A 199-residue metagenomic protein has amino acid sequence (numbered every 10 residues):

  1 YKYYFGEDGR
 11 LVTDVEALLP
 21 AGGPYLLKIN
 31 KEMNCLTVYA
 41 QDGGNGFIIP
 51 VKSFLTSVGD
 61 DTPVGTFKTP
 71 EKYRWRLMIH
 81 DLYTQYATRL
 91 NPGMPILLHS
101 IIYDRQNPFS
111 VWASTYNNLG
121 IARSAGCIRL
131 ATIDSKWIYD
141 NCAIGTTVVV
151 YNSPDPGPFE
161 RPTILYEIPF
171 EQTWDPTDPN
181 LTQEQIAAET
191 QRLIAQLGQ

Functional and structural regions predicted by a protein language model:
Y1-P24: Extracellular adhesion/carbohydrate-binding repeat motifs centered on closely spaced tryptophans
Y4-E7, P63, N118, D155: Intrinsically disordered, low-complexity segments enriched in small/polar residues
G6, V38-D42, N152: Residue-level signal for short segments within beta-strands and strand-turn junctions of well-structured beta-sheet
G6-D8, I29-E32, A131, S153: Short, flexible beta-strand-to-coil junctions
G9, G59, V64-G65, G120 (+2 more regions): Glycine-centered flexibility sites
L18-V111: Gly/Pro-biased beta-strand-loop elements
L77-Q199: Exported/periplasmic cell-wall-interacting domains
